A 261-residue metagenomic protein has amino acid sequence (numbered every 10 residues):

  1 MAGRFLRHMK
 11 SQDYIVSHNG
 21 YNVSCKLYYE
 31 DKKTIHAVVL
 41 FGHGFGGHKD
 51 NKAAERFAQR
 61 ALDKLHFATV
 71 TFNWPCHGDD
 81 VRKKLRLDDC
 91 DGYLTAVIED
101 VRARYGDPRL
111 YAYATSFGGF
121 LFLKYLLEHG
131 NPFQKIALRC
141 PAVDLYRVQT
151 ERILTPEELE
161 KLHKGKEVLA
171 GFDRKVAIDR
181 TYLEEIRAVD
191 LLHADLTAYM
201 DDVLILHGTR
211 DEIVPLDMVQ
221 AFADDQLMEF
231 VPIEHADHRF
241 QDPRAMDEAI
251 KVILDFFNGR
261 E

Functional and structural regions predicted by a protein language model:
G3-K33: N-terminal cap/lid segment of alpha/beta-hydrolase-fold proteins
V23, L85, F120, P132-P232 (+2 more regions): The alpha/beta-hydrolase serine catalytic core
D31-W74: Short, surface-exposed "cap/lid" segments of acyl-processing enzymes
F41-F45, S116, G208: Glycine-rich His-Gly loop
F45, N73-G78, A142, A236-D237: Short beta-to-alpha linker loops that shape the active-site pocket of alpha/beta-hydrolase fold enzymes
P75-D107: Catalytic nucleophile-loop/oxyanion-hole region of alpha/beta-hydrolase and closely related hydrolase-like folds
A112-A114, R139: Short beta-strand immediately N-terminal to the catalytic nucleophile in serine-hydrolase-like folds
A114-F122: Gly/Ala-rich beta-loop-alpha elbow adjacent to hydrolase catalytic centers
